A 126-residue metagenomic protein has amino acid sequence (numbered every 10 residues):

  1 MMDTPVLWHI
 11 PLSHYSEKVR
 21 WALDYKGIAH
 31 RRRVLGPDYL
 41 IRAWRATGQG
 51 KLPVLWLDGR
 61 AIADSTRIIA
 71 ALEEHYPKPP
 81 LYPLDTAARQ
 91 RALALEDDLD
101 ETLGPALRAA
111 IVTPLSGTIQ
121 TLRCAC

Functional and structural regions predicted by a protein language model:
M1-C126: GST-like domain detector, emphasizing the conserved glutathione-binding G-site in the N-terminal thioredoxin-like
